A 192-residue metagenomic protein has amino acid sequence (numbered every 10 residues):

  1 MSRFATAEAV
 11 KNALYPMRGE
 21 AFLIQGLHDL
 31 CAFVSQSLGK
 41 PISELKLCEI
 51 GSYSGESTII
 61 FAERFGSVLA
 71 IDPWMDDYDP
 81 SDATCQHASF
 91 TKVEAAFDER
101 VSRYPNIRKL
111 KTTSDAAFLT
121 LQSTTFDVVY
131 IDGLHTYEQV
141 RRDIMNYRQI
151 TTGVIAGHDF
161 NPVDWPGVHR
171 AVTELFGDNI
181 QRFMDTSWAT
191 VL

Functional and structural regions predicted by a protein language model:
M1-M17: Conserved class I S-adenosyl-L-methionine
A7, K11, A32-L192: S-adenosylmethionine/decaboxylated-SAM
N12-L30: Conserved SAM-binding loop and adjacent beta-strand
